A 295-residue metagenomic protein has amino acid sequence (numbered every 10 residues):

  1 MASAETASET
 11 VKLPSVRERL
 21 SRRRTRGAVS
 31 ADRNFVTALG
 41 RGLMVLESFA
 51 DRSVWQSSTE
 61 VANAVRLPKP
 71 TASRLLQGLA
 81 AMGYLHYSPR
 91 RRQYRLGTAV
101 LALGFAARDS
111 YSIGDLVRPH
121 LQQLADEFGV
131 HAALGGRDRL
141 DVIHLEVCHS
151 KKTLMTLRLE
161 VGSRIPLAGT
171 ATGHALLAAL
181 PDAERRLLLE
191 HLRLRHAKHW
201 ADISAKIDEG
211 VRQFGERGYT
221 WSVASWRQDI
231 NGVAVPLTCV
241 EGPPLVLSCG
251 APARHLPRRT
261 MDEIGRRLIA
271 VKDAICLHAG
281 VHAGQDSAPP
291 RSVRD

Functional and structural regions predicted by a protein language model:
A2-S110, G114, D273-V281: N-terminal helix-turn-helix
A2-T25, L154-W226: Short, solvent-exposed recognition segments
F35-L39, Q93, G97, S110 (+8 more regions): Short, structured helix-loop boundary elements
S48, A64, D115-E127, H131-A133 (+3 more regions): Amphipathic alpha-helical regulatory segments at dimerization interfaces that relay allosteric signals between sensory
L85-Y87, L134-G135, L237: A structural signal for short hydrophobic beta-strand segments in well-ordered beta-sheet cores
R90-H191: Amphipathic alpha-helical effector-binding/dimerization core of metabolite-sensing transcriptional regulators
H199-A274: Extended hydrophobic
V281-D295: Short, highly charged C-terminal tails/helix-capping segments
